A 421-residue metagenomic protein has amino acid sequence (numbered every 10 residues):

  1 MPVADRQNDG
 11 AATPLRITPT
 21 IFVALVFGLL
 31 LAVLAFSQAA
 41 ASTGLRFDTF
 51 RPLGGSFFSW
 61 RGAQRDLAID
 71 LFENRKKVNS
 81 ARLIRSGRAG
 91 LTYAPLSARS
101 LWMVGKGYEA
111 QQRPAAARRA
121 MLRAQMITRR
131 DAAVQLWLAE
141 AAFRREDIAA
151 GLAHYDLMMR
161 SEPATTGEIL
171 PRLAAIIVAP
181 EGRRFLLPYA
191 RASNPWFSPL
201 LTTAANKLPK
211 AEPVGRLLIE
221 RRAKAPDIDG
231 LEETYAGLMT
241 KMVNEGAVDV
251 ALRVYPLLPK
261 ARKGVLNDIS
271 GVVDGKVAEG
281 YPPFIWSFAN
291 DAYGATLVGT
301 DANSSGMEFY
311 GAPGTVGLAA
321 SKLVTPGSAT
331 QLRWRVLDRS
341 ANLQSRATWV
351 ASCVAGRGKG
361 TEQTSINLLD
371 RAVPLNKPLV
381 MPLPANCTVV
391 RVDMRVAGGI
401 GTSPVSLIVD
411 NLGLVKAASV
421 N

Functional and structural regions predicted by a protein language model:
R51-R75, L96-M103, D131-A133, P163-P171 (+3 more regions): Amphipathic alpha-helical repeat scaffolds of TPR domains
N74-K77, Q111, R145, P180 (+2 more regions): Structural motif corresponding to the intra-repeat A-B loop/turn of tetratricopeptide repeats
M239-D291, G413, A418-N421: Extracellular carbohydrate-recognition regions
D268-V277, L318-A347, K377-M381, L412: Extra-cytoplasmic beta-strand recognition segments
Y293-G317: Short carbohydrate-recognition loop motifs
G358-V389: Extracellular carbohydrate recognition and processing domains and analogous Trp-centered ligand-binding platforms
D393-S403: Short beta-strand-plus-loop segments that form exposed binding edges in beta-rich domains
